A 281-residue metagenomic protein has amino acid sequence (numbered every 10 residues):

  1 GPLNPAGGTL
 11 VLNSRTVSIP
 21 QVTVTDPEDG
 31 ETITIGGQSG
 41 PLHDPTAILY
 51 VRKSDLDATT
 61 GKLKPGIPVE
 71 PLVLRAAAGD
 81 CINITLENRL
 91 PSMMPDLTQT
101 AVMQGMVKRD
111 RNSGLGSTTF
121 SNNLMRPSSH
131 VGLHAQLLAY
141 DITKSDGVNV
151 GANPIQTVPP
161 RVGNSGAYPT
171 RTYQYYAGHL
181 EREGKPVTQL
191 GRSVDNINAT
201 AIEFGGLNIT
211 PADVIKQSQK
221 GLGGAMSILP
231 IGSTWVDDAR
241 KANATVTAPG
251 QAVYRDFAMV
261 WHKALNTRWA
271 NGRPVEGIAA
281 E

Functional and structural regions predicted by a protein language model:
G1-G163, T170-T172, N271-E281: N-terminal, post-signal-peptide metal-ligating segments of extracellular/periplasmic oxidoreductases, dominated by
V24, A248-E281: Acidic-aromatic/histidine active-site loop/patch
A76-A78, E203, K220: Surface-exposed loops/turns
C81, V162-D213: A conserved hydrophobic secondary-structure block that centers on an alpha-helix together with its immediately flanking
I84, L133, I209-P211, M226: Divalent metal-coordination and catalytic microenvironments
A135, M226-P230, W261: Interdomain boundary/hinge segments at the C-termini of tandem beta-sandwich modules
D213-Q219: Short acidic/polar inter-strand loop motif in beta-rich domains
I231-R255: Low-complexity, Pro/Ser/Thr- and charge-rich linker/hinge segments at domain boundaries
